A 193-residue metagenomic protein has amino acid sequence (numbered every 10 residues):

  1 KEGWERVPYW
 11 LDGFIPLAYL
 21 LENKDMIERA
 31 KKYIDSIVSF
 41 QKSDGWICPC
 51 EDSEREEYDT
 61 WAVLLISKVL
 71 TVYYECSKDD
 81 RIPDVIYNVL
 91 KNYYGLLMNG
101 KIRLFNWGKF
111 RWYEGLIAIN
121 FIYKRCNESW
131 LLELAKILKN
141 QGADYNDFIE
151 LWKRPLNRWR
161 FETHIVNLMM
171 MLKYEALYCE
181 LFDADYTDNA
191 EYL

Functional and structural regions predicted by a protein language model:
K1-L193: Glycan-recognition and catalytic cores of secretory/periplasmic carbohydrate-active enzymes
